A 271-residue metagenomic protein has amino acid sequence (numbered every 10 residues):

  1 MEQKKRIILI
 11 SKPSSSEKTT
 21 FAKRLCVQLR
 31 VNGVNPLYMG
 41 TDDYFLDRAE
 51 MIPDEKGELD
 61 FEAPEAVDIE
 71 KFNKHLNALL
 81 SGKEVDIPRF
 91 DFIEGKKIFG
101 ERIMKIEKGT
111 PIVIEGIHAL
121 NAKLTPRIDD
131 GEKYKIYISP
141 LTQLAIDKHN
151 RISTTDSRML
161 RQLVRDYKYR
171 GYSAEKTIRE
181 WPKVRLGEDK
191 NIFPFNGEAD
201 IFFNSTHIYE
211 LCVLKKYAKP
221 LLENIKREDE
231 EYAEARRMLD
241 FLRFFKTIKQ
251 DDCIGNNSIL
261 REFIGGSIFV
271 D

Functional and structural regions predicted by a protein language model:
M1-L9, L37: Extreme N-terminal, non-catalytic leader segments that precede Walker-type/kinase nucleotide-binding cores
M1-Q3, P126-D271: Conserved NTP phosphate-binding and transfer environment spanning the P-loop NTPase/kinase superfamily
K12: The Walker A (P-loop) glycine that initiates the GxxxxGKT/S ATP-binding motif of P-loop NTPases
E17: Conserved glycine(s) of the Walker
T20-F21, L25, G40: Hydrophobic positions on the alpha1 helix immediately C-terminal to the Walker A/P-loop
V27-L37: Post-Walker A helix-loop "phosphate-sensing" segment adjacent to the P-loop in P-loop NTPases
L37-M39, L46-G95, P111: Conserved nucleotide-sensing/catalytic segment adjacent to the nucleotide-binding pocket in NTP-handling enzymes
N73-G131, I178-F195: Glycine-rich phosphate-binding loop used to anchor ATP phosphates in small-molecule kinases, encompassing both
